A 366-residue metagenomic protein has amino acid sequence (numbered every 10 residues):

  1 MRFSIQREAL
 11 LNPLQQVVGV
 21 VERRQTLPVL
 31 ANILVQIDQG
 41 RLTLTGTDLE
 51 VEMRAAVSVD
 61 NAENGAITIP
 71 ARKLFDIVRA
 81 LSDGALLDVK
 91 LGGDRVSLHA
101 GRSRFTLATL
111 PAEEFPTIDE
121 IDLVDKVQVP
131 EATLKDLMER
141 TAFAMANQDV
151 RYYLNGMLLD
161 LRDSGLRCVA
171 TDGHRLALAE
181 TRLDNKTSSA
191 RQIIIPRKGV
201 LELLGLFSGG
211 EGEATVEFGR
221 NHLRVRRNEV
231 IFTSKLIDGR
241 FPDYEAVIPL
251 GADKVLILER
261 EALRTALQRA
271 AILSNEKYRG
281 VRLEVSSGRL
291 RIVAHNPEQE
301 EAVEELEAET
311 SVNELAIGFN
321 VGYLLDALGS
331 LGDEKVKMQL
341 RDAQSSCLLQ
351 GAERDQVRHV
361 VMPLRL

Functional and structural regions predicted by a protein language model:
M1-L366: Structural preference for solvent-exposed beta-strand-turn elements and adjacent flexible terminal/loop segments within
